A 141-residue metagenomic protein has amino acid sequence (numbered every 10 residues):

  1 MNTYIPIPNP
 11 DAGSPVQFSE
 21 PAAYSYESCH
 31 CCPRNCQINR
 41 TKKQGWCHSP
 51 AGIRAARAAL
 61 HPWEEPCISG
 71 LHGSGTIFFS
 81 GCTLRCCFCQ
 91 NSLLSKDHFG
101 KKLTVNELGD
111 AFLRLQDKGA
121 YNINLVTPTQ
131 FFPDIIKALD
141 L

Functional and structural regions predicted by a protein language model:
M1-S74: Flexible, acidic/Gly-rich N-terminal and inter-domain linker regions that tether and position cofactor-handling modules
K43-L141: Conserved Radical SAM active-site core
